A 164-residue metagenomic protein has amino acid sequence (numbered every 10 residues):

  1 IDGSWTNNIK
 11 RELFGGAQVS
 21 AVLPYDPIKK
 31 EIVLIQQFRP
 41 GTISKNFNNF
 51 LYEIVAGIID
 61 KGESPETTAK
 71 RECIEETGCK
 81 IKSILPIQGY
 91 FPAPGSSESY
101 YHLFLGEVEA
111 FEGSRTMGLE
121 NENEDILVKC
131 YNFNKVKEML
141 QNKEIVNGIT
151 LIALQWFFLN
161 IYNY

Functional and structural regions predicted by a protein language model:
I1-K29: Acidic, metal-coordinating catalytic segment for phosphate/diphosphate chemistry, firing primarily on the Nudix
S4, I43-F47, E124-I126: A short, polar/proline- and glycine-enriched secondary-structure boundary/capping micro-motif
N8-I9, V19-A21, V55-G148: Unchanged
D26-I28, F38, E107-F111, F133-N134 (+1 more regions): Short loop segments at secondary-structure junctions
E31, G41, A93: Flexible, glycine-rich phosphate/dinucleotide-binding loops and adjacent beta-alpha linkers at cofactor/substrate
I35-I58: Glycine-rich, pocket-lining loop/helix-strand segments that form or immediately flank
F158-Y164: Short helix-capping/linker segments at secondary-structure and domain boundaries
